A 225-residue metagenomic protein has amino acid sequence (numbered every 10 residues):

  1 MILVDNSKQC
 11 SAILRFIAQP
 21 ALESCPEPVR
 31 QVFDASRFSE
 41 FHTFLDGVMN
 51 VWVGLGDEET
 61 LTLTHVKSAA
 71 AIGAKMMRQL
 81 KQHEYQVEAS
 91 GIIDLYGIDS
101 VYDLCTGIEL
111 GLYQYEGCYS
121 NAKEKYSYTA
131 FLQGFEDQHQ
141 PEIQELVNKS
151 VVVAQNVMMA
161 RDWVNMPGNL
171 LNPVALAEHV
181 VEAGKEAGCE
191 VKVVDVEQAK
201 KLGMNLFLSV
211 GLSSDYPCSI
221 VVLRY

Functional and structural regions predicted by a protein language model:
M1-Y225: Short amphipathic alpha-helical segment within the helicase RecA-like ATPase core that mediates nucleic-acid
